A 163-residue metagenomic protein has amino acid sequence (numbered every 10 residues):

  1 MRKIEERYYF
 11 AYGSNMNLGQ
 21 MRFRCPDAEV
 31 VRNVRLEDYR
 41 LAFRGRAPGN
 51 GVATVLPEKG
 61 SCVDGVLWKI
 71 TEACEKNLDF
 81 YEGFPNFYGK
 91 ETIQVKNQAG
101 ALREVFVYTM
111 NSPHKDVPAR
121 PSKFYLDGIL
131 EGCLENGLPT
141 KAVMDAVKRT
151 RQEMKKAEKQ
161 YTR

Functional and structural regions predicted by a protein language model:
R2-R163: Glycine-aromatic micro-motifs
